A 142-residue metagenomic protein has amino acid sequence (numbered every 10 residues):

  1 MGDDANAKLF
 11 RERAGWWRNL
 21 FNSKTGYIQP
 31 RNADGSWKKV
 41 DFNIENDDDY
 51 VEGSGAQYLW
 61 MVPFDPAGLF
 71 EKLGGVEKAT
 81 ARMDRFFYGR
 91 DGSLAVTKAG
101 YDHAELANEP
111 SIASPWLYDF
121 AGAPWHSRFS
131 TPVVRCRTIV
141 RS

Functional and structural regions predicted by a protein language model:
M1-S142: Active-site core of glycosidic bond-cleaving carbohydrate-active enzymes
